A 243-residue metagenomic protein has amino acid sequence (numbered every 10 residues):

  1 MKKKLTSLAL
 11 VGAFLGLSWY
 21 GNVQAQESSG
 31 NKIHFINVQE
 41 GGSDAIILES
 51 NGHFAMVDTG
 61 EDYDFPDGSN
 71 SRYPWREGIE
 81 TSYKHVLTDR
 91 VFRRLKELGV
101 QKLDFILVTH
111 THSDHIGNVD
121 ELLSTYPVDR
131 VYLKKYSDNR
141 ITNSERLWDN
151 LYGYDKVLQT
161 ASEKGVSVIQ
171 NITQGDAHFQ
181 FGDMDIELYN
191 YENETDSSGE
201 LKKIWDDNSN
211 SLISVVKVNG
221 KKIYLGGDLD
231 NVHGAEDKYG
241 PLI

Functional and structural regions predicted by a protein language model:
K2-A25: Sec-dependent N-terminal signal peptides of Gram-positive bacterial secreted proteins and lipoproteins
A25-Q101, Q170-I243: Core dinuclear metal-dependent hydrolase active-site scaffold
E49, D120-D129: Short, surface-exposed basic-aromatic patches at helix termini and helix-loop junctions that form
F65, S113-N118, N139-N150, V232-E236: Extracytoplasmic/secreted cell-surface and envelope-processing proteins
V86, R90-R94, G117-E121, Y152 (+1 more regions): Extracytoplasmic/secreted proteins, especially bacterial periplasmic and envelope-associated proteins
Q101-D114: Metallo-beta-lactamase
Y126-R130, K164-S167: A short helix->loop->beta-strand "cap" motif at the edges of active sites that frequently abuts
P127-N139: Short internal beta-strands
